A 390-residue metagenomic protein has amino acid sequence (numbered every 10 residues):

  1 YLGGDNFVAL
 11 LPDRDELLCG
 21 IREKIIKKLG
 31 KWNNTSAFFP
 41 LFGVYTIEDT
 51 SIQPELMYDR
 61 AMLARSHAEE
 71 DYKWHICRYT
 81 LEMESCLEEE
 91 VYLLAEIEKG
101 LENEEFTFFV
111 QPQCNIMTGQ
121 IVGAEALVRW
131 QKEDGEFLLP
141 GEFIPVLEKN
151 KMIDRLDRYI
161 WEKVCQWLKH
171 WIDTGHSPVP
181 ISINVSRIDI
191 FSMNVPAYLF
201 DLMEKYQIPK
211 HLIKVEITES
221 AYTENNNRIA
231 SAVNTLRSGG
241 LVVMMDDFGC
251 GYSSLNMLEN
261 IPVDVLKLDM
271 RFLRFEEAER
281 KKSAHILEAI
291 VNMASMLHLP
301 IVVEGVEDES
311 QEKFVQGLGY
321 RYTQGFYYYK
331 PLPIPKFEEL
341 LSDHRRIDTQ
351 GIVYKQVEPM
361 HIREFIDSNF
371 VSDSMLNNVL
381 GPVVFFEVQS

Functional and structural regions predicted by a protein language model:
Y1-D49, A197-F200, N292: GGDEF/GGEEF active-site signature
A9-R14, G30, T46-E48, Q131 (+4 more regions): Residue-level recognition of strand-loop junctions within catalytic nucleotide-signaling folds
K24, I76, I116-E125, M152-I229 (+1 more regions): Catalytic core of bacterial c-di-GMP phosphodiesterases, primarily the EAL and HD-GYP domains, capturing alpha-helical
K24, L41-T50, L56-D71, C77-Y92 (+8 more regions): Cyclic nucleotide signaling catalytic output domains
L63, H67-T107, M117, L147-K151 (+3 more regions): C-di-GMP signaling machinery
W74, F106, V263, L299 (+1 more regions): PAS-family sensory domain
E89-V146, N184, M245, Q324 (+2 more regions): Active-site core of bacterial EAL-family cyclic-dinucleotide phosphodiesterase domains
F200-E277, M293, L297-K330: The catalytic core of metal-dependent phosphodiesterases that act on cyclic dinucleotides
